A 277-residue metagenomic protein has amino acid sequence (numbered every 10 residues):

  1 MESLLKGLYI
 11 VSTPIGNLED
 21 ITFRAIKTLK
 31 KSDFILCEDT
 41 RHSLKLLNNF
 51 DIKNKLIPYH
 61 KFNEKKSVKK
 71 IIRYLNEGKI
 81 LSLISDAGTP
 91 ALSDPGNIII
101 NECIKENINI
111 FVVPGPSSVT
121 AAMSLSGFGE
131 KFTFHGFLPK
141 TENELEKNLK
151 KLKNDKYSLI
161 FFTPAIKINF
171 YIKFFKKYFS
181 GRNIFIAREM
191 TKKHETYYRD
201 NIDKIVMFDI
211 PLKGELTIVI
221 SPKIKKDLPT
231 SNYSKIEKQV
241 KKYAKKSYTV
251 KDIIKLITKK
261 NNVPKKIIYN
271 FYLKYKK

Functional and structural regions predicted by a protein language model:
M1-F62: Glycine-rich, flexible N-terminal cofactor/catalytic loop recognition
L5, K79-I80, S158, F162-K277: A contiguous loop/helix-start segment that scaffolds small-molecule binding in enzyme catalytic cores
L29-I35, I108-I110, S158-L159: Short active-site oxyanion
Y59-K65, L138-T141: Conserved helicase motor
K61-N76, P95: Short phosphate-binding loop-to-helix
E77-P95, S158, T163: Ordered, amphipathic secondary-structure segments that act as subunit-interaction surfaces in large macromolecular
P95-I99, V250: Glycine-centered tight-turn and secondary-structure capping sites
I98-D155: Class I SAM-dependent methyltransferase SAM-binding "motif I" and its flanking Rossmann-like core
